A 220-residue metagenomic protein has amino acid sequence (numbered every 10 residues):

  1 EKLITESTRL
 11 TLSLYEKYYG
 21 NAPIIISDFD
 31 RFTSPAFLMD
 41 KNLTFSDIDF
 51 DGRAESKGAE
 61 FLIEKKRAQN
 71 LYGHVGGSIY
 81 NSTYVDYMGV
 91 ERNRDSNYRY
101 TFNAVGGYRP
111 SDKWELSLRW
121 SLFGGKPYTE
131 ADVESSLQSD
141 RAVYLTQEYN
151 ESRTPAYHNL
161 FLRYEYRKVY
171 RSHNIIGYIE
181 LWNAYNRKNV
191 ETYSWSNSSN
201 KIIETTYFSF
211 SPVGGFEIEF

Functional and structural regions predicted by a protein language model:
E1, M39-L43, A54-G58, W114-S121 (+4 more regions): Noncatalytic linker/hinge segments flanking ATPase motor cores
E1-K2, A59-K65, V75, A104-Y108 (+4 more regions): Residues on the lipid-exposed face of transmembrane beta-strands in outer-membrane beta-barrel proteins
E1-S46, I176, E180, N186: Membrane-embedded beta-barrel scaffold of Gram-negative outer-membrane proteins
L3, K66-A68, N97, R109 (+3 more regions): Surface-exposed coil/turn segments at beta-strand junctions on protein surfaces, enriched
Y15-Y18, F37-E130: Gram-negative outer-membrane beta-barrel transporters
G20, D51-E55, R94-Y98, N150-H158 (+1 more regions): Short sequence motifs at beta-strands and strand-loop junctions characteristic of Gram-negative outer-membrane
G20, I25, G73, K113 (+3 more regions): C-terminal beta-signal and adjacent terminal beta-strands/loops of Gram-negative outer-membrane beta-barrel proteins
I26-D47, D132-Q147, S194-N200: Solvent-exposed loop segments that connect transmembrane elements
